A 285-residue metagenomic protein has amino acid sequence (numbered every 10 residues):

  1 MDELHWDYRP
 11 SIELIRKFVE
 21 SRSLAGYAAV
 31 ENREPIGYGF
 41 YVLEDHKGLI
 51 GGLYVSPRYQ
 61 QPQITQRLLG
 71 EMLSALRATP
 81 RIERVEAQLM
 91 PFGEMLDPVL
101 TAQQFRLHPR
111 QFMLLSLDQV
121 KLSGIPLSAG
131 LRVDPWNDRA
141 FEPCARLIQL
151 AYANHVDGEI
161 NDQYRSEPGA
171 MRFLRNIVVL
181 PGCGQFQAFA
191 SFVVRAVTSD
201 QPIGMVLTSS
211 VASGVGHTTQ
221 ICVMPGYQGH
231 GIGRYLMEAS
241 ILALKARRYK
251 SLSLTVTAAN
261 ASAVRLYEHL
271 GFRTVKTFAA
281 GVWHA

Functional and structural regions predicted by a protein language model:
D2-V30, F40, D162-T198: Active-site rim helix/loop that mediates acceptor-substrate recognition in acyltransferases
I12-L76, V206-V215: Conserved donor-binding loop and adjoining core beta-sheet/short helix segment in diverse acyl/aminoacyl transferases
E34-G37, A188, S199-G204, S262: Glycine-rich acetyl-CoA-binding "A-motif" of GNAT/NAT acetyltransferases
L43, S56-R58, M224-G226, H230 (+1 more regions): Active-site acidic-Proline motif in GNAT/NAT acetyltransferases
Q60-L131, N137, G281: Acyl-donor-binding surface of acyltransferase catalytic domains
Q61-A75, V223, G229-A246, R265-H269: Conserved acetyl-CoA-binding loop-helix of GNAT-fold acetyltransferases
V85-L96, P225, L254-V264, A280-A285: Conserved beta-strand-loop-alpha-helix junction that forms the acyl-donor binding cleft
R132-D162: A short beta-loop-alpha structural element at the N-terminal edge of CoA-dependent acyl/N-acetyltransferase catalytic
